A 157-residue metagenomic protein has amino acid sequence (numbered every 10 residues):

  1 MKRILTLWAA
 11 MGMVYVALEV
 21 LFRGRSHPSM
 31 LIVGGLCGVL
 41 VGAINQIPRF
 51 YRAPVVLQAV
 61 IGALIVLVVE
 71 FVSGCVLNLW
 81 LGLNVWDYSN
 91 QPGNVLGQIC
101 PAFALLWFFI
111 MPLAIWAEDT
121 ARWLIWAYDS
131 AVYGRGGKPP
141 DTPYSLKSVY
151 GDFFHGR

Functional and structural regions predicted by a protein language model:
M1-R157: Aromatic-rich, lipid-facing transmembrane alpha helices and their immediate juxtamembrane interface loops in integral
